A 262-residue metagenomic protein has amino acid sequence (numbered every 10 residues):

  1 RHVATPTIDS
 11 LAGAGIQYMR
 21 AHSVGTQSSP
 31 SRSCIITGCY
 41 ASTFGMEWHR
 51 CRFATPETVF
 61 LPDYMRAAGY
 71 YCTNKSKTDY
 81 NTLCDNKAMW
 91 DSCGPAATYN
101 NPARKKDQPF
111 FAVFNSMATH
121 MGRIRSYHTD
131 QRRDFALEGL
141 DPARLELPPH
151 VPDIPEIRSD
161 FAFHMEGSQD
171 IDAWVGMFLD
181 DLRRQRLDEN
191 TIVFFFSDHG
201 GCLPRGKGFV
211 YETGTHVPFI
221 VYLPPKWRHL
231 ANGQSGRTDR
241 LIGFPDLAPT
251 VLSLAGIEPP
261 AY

Functional and structural regions predicted by a protein language model:
R1-Y262: Formylglycine-dependent sulfatase
